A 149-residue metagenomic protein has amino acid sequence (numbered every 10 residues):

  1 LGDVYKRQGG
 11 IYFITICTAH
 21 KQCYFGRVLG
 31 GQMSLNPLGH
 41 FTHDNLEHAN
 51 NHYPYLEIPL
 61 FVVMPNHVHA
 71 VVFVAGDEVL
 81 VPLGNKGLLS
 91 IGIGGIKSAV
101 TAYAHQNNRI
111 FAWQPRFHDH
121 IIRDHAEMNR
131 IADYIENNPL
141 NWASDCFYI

Functional and structural regions predicted by a protein language model:
G2-I149: Short catalytic/metal-binding and nucleic-acid-binding patches
